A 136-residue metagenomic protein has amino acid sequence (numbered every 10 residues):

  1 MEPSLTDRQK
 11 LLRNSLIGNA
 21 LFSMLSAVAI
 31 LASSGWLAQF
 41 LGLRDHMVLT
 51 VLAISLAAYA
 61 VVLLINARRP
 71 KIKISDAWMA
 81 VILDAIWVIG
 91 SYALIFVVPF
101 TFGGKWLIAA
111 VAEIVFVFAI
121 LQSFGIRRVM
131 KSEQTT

Functional and structural regions predicted by a protein language model:
M1-S23: Cytosolic juxtamembrane helix and N-cap/initiation of the first transmembrane helix
M1-S4, S75, R128-T136: Short, charged juxtamembrane terminal tails flanking transmembrane helices
L11-N14, V62-K71, Q122-S123: C-terminal ends of transmembrane helices
G18-L31, H46-R68, M79-Y92, E113-V117: Core segments of alpha-helical transmembrane spans in multipass integral membrane proteins
S34-R44, P99-G103: Membrane-interface helix termini and inter-helical loops of multi-pass transporters
R68-K73, V98-F100: Helix-loop junctions on the outward
I89-A109, G125-R128: Membrane-helix boundary connector in multi-pass membrane proteins
